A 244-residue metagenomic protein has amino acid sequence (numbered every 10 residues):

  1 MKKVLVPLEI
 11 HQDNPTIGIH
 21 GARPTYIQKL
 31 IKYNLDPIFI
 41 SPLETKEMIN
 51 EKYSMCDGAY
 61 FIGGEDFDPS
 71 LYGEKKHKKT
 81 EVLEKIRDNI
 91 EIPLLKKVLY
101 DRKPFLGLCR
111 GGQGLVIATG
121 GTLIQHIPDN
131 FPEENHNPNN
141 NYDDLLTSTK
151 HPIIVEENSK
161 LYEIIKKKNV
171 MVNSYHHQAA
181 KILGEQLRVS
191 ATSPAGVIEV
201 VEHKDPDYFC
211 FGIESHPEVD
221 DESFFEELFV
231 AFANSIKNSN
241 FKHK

Functional and structural regions predicted by a protein language model:
M1-L106, I124, P128-I164, M171 (+5 more regions): N-terminal beta1-alpha1 cap of cysteine-dependent amidohydrolase-like domains
G107, G111, V116, G120: Gly/Ala-rich beta-loop-alpha elbow adjacent to hydrolase catalytic centers
T119, I164-I165: A broad structural signal for alpha-helix termini and local helix breaks/kinks
F211-S215: Active-site-proximal beta-strand elements of phosphoester/diester hydrolases
